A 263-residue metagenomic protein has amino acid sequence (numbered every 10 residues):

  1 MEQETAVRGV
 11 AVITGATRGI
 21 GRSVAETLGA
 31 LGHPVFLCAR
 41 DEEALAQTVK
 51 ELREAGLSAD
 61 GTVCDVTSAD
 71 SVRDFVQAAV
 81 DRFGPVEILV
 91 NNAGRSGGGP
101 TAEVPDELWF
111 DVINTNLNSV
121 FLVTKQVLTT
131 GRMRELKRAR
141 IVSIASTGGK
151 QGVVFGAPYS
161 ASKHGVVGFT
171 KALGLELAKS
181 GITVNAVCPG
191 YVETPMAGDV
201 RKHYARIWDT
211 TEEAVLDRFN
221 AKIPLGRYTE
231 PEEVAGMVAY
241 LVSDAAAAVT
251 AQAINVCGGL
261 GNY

Functional and structural regions predicted by a protein language model:
E2-T5, Q151, L225-R227, A239 (+2 more regions): Short C-terminal tail/terminal secondary-structure segment of NAD(P)H-dependent dehydrogenase/reductase domains
T17-R18: Conserved glycine-rich cofactor-binding loop
P100-T101, P105-I113, F219: Substrate-binding pocket helix/loop in short-chain dehydrogenase/reductase
T124, S162, T170: Active-site helix of classical SDR
T129, L175-E176, A247: Alpha-helical segment proximal to the catalytic Tyr-Lys
S146: Residue(s) in the substrate-gating loop at a strand-loop-helix junction that position the organic substrate next
A178, T183, V249-A251: Short, small/polar-rich loop/turn modules that mediate ligand/substrate recognition or access, typified
